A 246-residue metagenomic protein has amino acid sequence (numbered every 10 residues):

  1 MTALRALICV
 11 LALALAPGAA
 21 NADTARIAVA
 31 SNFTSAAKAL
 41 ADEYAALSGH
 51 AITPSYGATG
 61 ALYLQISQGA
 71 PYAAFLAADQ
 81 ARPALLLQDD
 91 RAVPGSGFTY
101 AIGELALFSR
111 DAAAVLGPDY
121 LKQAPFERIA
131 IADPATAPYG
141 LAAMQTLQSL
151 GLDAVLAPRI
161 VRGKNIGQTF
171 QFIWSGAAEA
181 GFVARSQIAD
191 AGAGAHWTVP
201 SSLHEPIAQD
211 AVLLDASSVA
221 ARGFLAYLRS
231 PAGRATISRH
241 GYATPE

Functional and structural regions predicted by a protein language model:
M1-A3: N-terminal secretory signal peptides that target proteins for export/translocation
R5-A16: Bacterial N-terminal signal peptides
A16-P17, G49: Short, flexible coil/linker elements and helix-boundary hinge sites characteristic of intrinsically disordered
G18-A22: Sec/Tat signal peptide C-region and signal peptidase I cleavage site
D23-S55, G60-Q68, F75-Q80, A84-D90 (+1 more regions): Exported/periplasmic ABC-transporter solute-binding proteins
P94: Basic, amphipathic juxtamembrane/active-site segments that coordinate anionic phosphate or diphosphate groups
